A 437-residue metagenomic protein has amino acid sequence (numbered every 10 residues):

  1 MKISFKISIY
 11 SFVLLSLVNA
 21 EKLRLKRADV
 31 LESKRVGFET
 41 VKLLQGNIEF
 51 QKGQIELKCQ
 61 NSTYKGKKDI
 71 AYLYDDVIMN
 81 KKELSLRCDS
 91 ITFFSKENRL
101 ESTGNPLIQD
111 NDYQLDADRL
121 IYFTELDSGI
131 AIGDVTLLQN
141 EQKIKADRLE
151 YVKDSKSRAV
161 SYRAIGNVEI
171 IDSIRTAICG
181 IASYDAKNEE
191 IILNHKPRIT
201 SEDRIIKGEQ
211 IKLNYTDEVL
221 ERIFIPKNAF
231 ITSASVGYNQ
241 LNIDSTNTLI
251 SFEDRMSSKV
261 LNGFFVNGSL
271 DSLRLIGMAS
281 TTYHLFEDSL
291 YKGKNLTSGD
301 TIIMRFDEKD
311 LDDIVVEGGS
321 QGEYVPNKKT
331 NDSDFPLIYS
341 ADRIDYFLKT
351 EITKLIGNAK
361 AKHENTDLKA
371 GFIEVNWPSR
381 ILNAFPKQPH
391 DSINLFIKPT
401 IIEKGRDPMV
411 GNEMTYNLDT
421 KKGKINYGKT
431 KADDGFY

Functional and structural regions predicted by a protein language model:
M1-R24: Bacterial Sec-dependent N-terminal signal peptides
E21-Y437: Structural signature for solvent-exposed beta-strand/loop edge elements and short helix-capping sites, enriched
